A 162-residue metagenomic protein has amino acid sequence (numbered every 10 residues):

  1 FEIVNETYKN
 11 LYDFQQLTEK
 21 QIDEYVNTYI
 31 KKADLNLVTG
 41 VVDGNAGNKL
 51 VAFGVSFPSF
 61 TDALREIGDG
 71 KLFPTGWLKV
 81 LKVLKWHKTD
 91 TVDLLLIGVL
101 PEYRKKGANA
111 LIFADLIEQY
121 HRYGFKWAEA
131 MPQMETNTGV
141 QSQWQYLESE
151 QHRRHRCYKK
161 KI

Functional and structural regions predicted by a protein language model:
F1-G98: A conserved beta-strand-loop-helix scaffold within acyl/acetyltransferase catalytic domains
Q16-D23, K106-L111, T138, H152: Conserved structured core elements
R65-I67, R104-G107, Q141: Short conserved micro-motifs at the rims of enzyme active sites and ligand-binding pockets
T91-V92, Y120-M134: Conserved GNAT acetyl-CoA-binding A-motif
T91-V99, R104-Y120, Y146: Conserved acetyl-CoA-binding loop-helix of GNAT-fold acetyltransferases
V99-R104, A130-V140: Conserved beta-strand-loop-alpha-helix junction that forms the acyl-donor binding cleft
E129-M131, Q145-K161: Conserved catalytic-core motifs of GNAT/GCN5-like acyltransferases
